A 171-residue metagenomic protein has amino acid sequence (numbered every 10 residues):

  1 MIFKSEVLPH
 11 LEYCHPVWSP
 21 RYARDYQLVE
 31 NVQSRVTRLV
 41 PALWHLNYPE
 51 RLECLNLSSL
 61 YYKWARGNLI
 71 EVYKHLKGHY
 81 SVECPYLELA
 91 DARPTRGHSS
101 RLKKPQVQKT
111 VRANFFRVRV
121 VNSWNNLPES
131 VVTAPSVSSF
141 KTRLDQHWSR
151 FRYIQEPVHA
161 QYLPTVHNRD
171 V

Functional and structural regions predicted by a protein language model:
M1-V171: Hydrophobic/basic alpha-helical segments
